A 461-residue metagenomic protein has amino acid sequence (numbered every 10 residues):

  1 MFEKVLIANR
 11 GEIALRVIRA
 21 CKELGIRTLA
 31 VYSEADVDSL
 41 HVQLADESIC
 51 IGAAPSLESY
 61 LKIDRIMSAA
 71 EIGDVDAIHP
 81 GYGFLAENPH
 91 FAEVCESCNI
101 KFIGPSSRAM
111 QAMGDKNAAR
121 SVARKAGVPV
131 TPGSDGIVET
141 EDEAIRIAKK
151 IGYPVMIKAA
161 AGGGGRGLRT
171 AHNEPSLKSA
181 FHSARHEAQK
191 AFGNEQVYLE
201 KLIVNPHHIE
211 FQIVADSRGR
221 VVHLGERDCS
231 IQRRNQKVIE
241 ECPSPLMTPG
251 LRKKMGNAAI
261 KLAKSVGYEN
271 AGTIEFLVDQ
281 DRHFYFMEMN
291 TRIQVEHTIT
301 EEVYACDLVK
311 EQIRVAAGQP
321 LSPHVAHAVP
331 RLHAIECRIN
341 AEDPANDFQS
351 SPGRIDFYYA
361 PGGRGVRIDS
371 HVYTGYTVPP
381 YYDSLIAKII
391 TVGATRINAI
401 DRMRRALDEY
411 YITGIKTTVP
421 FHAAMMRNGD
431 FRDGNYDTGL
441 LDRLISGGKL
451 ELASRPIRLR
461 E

Functional and structural regions predicted by a protein language model:
M1-K125, V138-R146, R402, R460: ATP-binding N-terminal substructure of ATP-dependent carboxylate-amine bond-forming enzymes
I7-L24, S48-C50, G73, E96 (+4 more regions): ATP-dependent carboxylate activation and anion-phosphoryl transfer catalytic cores that bind Mg-ATP to form
L57-E58, M110, G167, H297-I299: A generic structural signal for short coil/turn motifs at secondary-structure boundaries
S107, K116-N117, G162-R166, L332: Conserved A3 ("GATE") glycine/threonine-rich loop of ANL adenylate-forming enzymes
M110-M113, M156, M255: Methionine-biased hydrophobic packing positions in alpha-helices, especially within tandem helical repeat solenoids
G133-S134: Conserved beta3 strand of the protein kinase N-lobe
I147-M156: Acidic/histidine-enriched active-site and ligand-binding environments that engage anionic O-linkages
A159: N-terminal nucleotide-binding beta1-loop-alpha1 segment
